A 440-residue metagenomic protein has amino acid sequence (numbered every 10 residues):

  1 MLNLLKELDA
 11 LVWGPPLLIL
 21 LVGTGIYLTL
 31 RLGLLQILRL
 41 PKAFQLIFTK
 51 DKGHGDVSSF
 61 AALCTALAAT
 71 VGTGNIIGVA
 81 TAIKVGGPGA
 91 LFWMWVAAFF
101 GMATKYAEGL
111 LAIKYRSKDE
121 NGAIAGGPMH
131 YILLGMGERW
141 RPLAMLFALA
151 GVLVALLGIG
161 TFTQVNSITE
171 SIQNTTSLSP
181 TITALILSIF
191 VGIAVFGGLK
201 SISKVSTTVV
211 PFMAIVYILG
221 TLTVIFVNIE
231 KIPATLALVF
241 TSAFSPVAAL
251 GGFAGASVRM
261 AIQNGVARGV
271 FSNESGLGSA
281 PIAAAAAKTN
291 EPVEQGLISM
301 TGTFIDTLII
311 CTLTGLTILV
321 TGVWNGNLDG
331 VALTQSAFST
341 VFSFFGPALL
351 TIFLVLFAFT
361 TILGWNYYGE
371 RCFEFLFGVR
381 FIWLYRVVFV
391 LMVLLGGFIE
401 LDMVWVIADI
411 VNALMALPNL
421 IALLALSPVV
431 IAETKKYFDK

Functional and structural regions predicted by a protein language model:
M1-T73, I83-A90, G101, F226 (+2 more regions): N-terminal alpha-helical transmembrane segments of multi-pass membrane transport and channel/translocase proteins
A10-K42, K84-G122, L143, I305-L313 (+1 more regions): Extracellular loop-to-transmembrane helix junctions
L17, L32-L35, G74-V79, A155-T169 (+5 more regions): Transmembrane helix-loop junctions in multi-pass membrane proteins
L20-Y27, R31, L35-F44, V165-I172 (+4 more regions): Membrane-interface loop-to-helix entry segments
T24, L28-T29, F100-G122, M129 (+4 more regions): Helix-loop-helix module between adjacent transmembrane segments
T29, E108-R116, E120, L222-L238 (+4 more regions): Extracellular/periplasmic helix-exit of transmembrane alpha-helices
L34-S58, T81-I83, G87-L91, W95 (+4 more regions): Flexible loop linkers connecting adjacent transmembrane helices in multi-pass alpha-helical membrane transporters
G53-V85, L111-G135, L146-L149, L153 (+1 more regions): Alpha-helical membrane segments and immediately flanking helix-loop junctions that form or couple to the substrate/ion
